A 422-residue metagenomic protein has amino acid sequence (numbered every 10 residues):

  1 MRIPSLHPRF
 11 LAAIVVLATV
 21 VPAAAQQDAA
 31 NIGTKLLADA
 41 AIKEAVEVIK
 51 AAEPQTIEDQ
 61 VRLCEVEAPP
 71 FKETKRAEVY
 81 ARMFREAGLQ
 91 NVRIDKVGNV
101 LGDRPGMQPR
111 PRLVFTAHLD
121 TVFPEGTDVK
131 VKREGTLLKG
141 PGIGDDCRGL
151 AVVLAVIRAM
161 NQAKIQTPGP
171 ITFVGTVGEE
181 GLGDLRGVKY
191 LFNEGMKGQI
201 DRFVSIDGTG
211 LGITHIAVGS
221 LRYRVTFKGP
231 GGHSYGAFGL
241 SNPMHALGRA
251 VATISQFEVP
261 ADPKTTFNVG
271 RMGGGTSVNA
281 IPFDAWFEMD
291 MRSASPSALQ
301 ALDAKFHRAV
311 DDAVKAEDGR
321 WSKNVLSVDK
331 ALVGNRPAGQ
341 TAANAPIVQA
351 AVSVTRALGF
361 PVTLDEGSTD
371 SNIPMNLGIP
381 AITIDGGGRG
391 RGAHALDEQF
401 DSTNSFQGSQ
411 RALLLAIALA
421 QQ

Functional and structural regions predicted by a protein language model:
M1-A12: Bacterial N-terminal signal peptides that target proteins for export
V20-P22: N-terminal signal peptide c-region/cleavage motif recognized by signal peptidases
Q26-E44, Q60, M244-Q422: Metal-dependent amide/peptide-bond hydrolase catalytic core, centered on the "pita-bread" metallohydrolase fold
I57-R110: A non-catalytic alpha/beta surface segment that caps or lines the substrate-entry region of metallo-dependent hydrolase
D103-C147, P168: Catalytic-core environment of secreted peptidases
L119-R133, I200, H215-T226, S353: Acidic-glycine-rich active-site phosphate/pyrophosphate-binding loop
V129-G140, K228-G232, G392-L396: Glycine/charged-rich beta-loop-alpha catalytic/anionic-binding loops adjacent to active sites
L137, G142-S220, V259-P260, N279 (+1 more regions): Acidic/histidine-rich catalytic neighborhood of metal-dependent amide-processing enzymes
